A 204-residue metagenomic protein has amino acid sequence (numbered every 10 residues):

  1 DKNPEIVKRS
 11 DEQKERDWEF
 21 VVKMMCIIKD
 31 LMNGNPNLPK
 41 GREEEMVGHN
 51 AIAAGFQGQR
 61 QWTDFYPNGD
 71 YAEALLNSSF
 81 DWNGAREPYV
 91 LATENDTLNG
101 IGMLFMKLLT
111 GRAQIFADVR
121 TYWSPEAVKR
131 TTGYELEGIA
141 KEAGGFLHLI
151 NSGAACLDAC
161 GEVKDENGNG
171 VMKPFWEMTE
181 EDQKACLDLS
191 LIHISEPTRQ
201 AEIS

Functional and structural regions predicted by a protein language model:
D1-F65: A charged, amphipathic alpha-helical module
N3, N33-N37, N50, N68 (+7 more regions): Detector for Asparagine
M24-M25, M32, M46, M103-M106 (+2 more regions): Detector for methionine-enriched segments
R42-V128, T132: Long, K/E/R/D-enriched contiguous segments that form extended
W62, T110-L191: Small-residue-enriched flexible segments
I192-I203: Single conserved hydrophobic/aromatic residue that forms the stacking wall/gate of nucleotide- or nucleobase-binding
